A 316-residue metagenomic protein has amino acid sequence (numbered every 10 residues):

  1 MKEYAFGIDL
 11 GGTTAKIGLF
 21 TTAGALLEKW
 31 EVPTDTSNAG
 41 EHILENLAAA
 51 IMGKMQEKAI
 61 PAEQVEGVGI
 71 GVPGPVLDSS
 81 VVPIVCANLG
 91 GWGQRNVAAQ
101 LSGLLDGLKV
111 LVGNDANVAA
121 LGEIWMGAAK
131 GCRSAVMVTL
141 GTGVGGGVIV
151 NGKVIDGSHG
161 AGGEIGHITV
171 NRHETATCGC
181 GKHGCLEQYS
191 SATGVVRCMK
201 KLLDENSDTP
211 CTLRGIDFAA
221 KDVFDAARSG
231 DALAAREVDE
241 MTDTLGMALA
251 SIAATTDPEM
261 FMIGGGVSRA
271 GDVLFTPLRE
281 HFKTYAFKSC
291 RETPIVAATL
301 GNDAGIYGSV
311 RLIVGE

Functional and structural regions predicted by a protein language model:
M1-G67, V76-V82, A99-L108, G122-C132 (+3 more regions): ATP-binding/phosphotransfer module of carbohydrate and carboxylate kinases, centering on a glycine-rich
D9, G69-P73, G113, M137-G143 (+1 more regions): Short beta-strand segments
W30-V32, A87, S158: Short hydrophobic alpha-helix segments
V81-G93: A charged helix-plus-loop insertion that forms the helical arch/lid used to bind and gate nucleic-acid substrates
G93-Q100, G166, V170: Short, acidic/small-residue loops that bind anionic groups at enzyme active sites
V112-L121: A glycine-rich, Thr/Ser-enriched phosphate-binding loop motif common to dinucleotide/cofactor-binding enzymes
A120-W125, G146-V148, H167-I168: Adenylate-forming
A161-I165: Structural signature of FAD isoalloxazine-binding scaffolds in flavoprotein oxidoreductases
